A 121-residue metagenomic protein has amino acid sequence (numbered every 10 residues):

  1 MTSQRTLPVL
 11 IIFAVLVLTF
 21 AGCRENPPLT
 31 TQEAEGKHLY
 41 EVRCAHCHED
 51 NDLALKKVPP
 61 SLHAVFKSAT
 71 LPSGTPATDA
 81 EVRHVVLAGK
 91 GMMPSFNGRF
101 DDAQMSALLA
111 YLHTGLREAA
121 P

Functional and structural regions predicted by a protein language model:
M1-C23: Sec-dependent bacterial lipoprotein signal peptides
V17, H38-E41, L87: Processing junctions and N-termini across compartments
G22-L39: Electrostatic cytochrome c docking/interface patches
R24-L29, N51-L55, P72, T114-P121: Inter-heme linker and motif-flanking segments adjacent to c-type heme-binding CXXCH motifs in c-type cytochromes
E33-K37, E49-H84: Gly/Gly-Pro-rich "capping" loops immediately C-terminal to redox-active cysteine motifs in periplasmic/lumenal
G36-D50, L108, L112: The canonical Cys-X-X-Cys-His
A45, H63, P94: Cys/His/Pro-rich metal-binding microdomains
V86, M92, N97-P121: C-terminal capping alpha-helices of c-type cytochrome domains
